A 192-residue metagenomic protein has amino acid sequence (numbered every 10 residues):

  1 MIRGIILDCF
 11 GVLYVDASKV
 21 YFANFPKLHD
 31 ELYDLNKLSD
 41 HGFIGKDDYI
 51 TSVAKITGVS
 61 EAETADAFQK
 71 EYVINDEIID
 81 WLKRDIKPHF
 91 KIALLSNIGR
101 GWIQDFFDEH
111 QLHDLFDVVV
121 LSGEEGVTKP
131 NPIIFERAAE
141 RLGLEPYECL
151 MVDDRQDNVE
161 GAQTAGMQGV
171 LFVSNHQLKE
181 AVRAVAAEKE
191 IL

Functional and structural regions predicted by a protein language model:
M1-F43, D47, S52-I56, T164-A165 (+1 more regions): Active-site neighborhood of HAD-like aspartate-dependent phosphohydrolases
M1-R3, G99-R100, Q104-L192: Asp-based, Mg2+/Mn2+-dependent phosphohydrolase catalytic module
I6, A93-N97: Short beta-strand segments
G11, L94, L150-M151: Short, hydrophobic beta-strand segments that form beta-sheet elements in well-ordered domains
Y14, V73-I74, G126-T128: Nucleotide-sugar-dependent glycosyltransferase donor-binding/catalytic pocket residues
F22-F25, Y49-V53, A65-F68, G99-F106: Hydrophobic alpha-helical core bundles mediating ligand binding, dimerization, or RNAP-core interactions
K27-S39, T57-F68, A187-L192: Short, surface-exposed acidic
D66-A93, Q104, P132: Short, acidic loop-to-helix structural element flanking the phosphoryl-transfer center in phosphate-processing enzymes
